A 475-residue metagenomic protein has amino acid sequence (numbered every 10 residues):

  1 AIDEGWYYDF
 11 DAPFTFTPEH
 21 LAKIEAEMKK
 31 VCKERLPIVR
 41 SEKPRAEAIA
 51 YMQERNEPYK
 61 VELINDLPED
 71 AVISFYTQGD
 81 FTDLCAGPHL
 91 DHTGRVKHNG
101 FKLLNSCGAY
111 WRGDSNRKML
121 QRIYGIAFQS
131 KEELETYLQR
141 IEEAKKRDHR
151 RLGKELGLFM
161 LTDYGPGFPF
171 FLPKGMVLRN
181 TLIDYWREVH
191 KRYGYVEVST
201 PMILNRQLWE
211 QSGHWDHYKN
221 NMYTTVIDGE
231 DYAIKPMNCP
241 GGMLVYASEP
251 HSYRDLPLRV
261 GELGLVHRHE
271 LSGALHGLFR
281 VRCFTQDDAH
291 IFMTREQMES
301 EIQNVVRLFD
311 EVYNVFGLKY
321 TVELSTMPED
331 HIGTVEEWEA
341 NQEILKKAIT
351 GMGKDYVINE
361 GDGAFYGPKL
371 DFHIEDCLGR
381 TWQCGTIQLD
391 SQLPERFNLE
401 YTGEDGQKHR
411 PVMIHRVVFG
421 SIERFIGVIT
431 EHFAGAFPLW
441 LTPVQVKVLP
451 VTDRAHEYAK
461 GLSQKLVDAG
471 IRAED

Functional and structural regions predicted by a protein language model:
A1-G5, D9-D475: NTP/phosphate- and nucleic-acid-binding module
